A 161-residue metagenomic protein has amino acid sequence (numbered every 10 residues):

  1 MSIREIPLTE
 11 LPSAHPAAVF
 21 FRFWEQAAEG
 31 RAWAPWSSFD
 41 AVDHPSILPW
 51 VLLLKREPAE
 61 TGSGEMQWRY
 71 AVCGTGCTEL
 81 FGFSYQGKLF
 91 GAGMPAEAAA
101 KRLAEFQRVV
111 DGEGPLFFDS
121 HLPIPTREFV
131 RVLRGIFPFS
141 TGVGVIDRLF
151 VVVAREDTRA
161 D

Functional and structural regions predicted by a protein language model:
M1-M94, A100-D161: Intrinsically disordered, low-complexity terminal regulatory regions
